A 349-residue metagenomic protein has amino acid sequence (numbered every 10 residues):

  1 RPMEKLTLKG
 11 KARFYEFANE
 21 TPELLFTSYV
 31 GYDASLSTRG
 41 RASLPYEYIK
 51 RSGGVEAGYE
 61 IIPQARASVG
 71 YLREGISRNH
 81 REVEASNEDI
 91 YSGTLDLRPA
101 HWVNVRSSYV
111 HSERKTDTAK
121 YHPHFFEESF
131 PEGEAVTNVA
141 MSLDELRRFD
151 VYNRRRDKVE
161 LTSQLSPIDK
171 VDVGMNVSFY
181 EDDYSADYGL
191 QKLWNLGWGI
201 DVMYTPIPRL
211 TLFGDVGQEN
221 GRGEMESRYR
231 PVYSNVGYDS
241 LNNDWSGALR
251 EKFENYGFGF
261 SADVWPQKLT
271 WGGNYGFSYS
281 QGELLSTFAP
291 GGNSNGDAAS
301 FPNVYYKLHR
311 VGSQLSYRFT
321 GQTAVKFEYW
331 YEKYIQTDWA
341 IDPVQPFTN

Functional and structural regions predicted by a protein language model:
R1-N349: Gram-negative and organellar
